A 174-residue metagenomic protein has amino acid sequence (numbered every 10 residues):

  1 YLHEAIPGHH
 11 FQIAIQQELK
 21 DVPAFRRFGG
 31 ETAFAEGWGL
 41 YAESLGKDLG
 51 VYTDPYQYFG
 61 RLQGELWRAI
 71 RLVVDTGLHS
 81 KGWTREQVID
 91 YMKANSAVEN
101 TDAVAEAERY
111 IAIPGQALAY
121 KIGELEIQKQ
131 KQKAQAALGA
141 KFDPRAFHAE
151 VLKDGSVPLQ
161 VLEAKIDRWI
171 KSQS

Functional and structural regions predicted by a protein language model:
Y1-S174: N-terminal maturation segment of proteins
